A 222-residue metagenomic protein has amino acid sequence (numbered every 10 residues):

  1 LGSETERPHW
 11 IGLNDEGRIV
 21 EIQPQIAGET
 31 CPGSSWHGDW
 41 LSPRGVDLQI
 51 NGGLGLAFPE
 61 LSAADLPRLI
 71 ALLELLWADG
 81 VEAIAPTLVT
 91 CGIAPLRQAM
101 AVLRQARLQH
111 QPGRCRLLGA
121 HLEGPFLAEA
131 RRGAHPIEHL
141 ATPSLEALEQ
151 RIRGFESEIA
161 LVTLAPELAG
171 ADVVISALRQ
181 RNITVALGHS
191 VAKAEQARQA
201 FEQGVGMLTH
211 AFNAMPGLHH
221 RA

Functional and structural regions predicted by a protein language model:
L1-G28: N-terminal metal-binding scaffold of metallo-dependent hydrolase/deaminase domains
A27-A63, L69-I70, E74: Replace "His-x-His-based motif
N51-G53, P59, I70-A99, C115-A128 (+3 more regions): Divalent metal-dependent hydrolysis catalytic cores, especially in the metallo-beta-lactamase
G52-P67, A134-A141, T184-G188: Active-site mouth loops of central-metabolism enzymes
D65, L69, L96, L148 (+1 more regions): Aromatic/hydrophobic pocket-lining residues that form the small-molecule binding cavity in soluble enzyme cores
L96-Q111, I175-T184: Short, electropositive alpha-helical surface patch
A128-R153: Conserved phosphate-binding/catalytic loop of the ribokinase/pfkB sugar-kinase fold
E149, R153-A222: Active-site core of metal-dependent hydrolases
